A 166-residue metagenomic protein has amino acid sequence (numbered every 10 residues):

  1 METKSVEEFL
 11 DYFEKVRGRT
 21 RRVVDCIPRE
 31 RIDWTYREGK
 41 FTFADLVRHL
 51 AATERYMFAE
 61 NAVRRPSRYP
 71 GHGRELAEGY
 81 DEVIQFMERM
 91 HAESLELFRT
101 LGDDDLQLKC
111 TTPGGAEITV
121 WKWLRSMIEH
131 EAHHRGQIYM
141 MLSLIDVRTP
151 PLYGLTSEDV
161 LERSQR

Functional and structural regions predicted by a protein language model:
M1-Y12: Extreme N-terminal tail/first-helix region
K4-V6, E78-Y80, K122-R125: A short, structure-level motif marking secondary-structure boundaries and short turns
E8, K15-G18, D45, E78 (+3 more regions): Generic recognition of short, well-ordered alpha-helical interface segments
L10-E14, G18-V24, R31-G73, T111-R166: Short, contiguous alpha-helical
R19-R22, C26, R89, E93-T100 (+1 more regions): Solvent-exposed, charged/polar functional surfaces in cytosolic regulatory/catalytic domains
A59-G102: Helix-adjacent hinge/juxtasegments
F98-G114: Acidic catalytic patch
